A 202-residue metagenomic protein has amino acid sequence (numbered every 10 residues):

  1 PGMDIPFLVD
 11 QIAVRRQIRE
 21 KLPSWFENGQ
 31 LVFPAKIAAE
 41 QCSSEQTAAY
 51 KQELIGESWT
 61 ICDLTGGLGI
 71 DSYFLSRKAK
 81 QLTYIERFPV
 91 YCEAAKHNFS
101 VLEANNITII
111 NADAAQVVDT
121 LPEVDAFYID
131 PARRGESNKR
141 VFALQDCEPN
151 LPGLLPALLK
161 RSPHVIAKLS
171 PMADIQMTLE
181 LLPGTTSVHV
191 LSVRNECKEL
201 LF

Functional and structural regions predicted by a protein language model:
P1-F202: SAM-dependent transferase fold signal centered on methyltransferase-like domains, encompassing both Class I
